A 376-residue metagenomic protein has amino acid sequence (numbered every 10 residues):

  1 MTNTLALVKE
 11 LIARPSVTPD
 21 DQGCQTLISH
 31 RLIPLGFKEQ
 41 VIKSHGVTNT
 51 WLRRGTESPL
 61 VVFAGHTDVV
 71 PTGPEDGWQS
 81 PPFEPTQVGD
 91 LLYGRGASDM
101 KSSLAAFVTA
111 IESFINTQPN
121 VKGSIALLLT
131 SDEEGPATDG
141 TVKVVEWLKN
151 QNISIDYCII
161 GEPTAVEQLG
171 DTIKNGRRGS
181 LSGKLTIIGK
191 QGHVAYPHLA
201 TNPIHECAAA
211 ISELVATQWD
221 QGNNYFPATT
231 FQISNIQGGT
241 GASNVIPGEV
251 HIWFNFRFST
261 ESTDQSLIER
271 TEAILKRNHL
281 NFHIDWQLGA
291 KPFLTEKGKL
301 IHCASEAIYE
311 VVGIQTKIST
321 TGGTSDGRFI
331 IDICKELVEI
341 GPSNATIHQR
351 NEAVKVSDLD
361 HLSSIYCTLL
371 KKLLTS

Functional and structural regions predicted by a protein language model:
M1-R95, N116-V121: Acidic/His- and Gly-rich active-site-bordering loop/insert found across diverse amide/peptide-bond hydrolases
A6, G123, I153-S154, G248 (+1 more regions): Structured loop/turn residues at beta-strand edges in well-structured enzyme cores
R14, T18-P19, E133-G135, T240-G241 (+1 more regions): Short, small-residue-enriched loops and turns at beta-alpha junctions that line or gate enzyme active sites
L35, T117-V121, N150-I153, R277-L280 (+1 more regions): Short helix-capping segments at alpha-helix termini
V62, L92, D156-I160, K184 (+1 more regions): Short glycine-aspartate micro-motif
S98, S102-I111, I115-E213, N351-H361: Fold-level recognition of mixed alpha/beta catalytic cores in primary-metabolism enzymes, strongest
P163-Q168, N175, L181-S376: Metal-dependent amide/peptide-bond hydrolase catalytic core, centered on the "pita-bread" metallohydrolase fold
